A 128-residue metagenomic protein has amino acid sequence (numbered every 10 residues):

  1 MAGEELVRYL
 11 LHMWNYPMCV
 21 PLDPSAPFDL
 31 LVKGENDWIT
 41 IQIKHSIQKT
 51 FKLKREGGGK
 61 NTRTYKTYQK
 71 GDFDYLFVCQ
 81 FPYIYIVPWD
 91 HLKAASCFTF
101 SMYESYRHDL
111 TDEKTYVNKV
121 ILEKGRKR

Functional and structural regions predicted by a protein language model:
M1-A26, L31-R128: Mixed-charge (Asp/Glu-Lys/Arg
